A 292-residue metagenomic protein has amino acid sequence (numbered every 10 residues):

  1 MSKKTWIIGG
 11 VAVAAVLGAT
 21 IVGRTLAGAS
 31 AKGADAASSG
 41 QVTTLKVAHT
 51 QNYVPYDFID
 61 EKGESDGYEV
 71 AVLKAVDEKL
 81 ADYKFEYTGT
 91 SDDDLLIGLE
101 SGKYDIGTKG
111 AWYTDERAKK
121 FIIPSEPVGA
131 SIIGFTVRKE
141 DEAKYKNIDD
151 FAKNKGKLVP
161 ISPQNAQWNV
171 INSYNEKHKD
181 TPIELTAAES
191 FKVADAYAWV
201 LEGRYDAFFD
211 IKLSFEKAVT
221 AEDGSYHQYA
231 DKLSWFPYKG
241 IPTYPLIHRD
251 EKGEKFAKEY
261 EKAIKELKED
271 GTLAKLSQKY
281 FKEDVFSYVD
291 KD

Functional and structural regions predicted by a protein language model:
T20-G23, G28-A29, A36, Y83-E86 (+2 more regions): Ligand-binding clefts/hinges and TM-proximal coupling segments of bilobed small-molecule sensing domains
G33-A111, D270: Extracytoplasmic small-molecule ligand-binding "clamshell" domains of the periplasmic binding protein/Venus flytrap
Q51, G129-G134, D223-E261, E283-D292: Periplasmic-binding protein-like
Q51-V54, K62-V76, G134-V193, L213-S214: Bilobed "Venus flytrap"/periplasmic-binding protein-like clamshell domains and structurally analogous long
V70-L80, K139-E142, D149, K153 (+3 more regions): Extended ligand-binding regions for polar small-molecule ligands
K74, E86-F151: Acidic, polar ligand-binding/catalytic clefts
E86-I97, I183-E202, S214: Short helix-initiation/N-cap motifs at beta->coil->alpha
D94, E100, G110-K119, N169-S173 (+2 more regions): A ligand-binding cleft/hinge motif common to bilobed small-molecule-binding domains
